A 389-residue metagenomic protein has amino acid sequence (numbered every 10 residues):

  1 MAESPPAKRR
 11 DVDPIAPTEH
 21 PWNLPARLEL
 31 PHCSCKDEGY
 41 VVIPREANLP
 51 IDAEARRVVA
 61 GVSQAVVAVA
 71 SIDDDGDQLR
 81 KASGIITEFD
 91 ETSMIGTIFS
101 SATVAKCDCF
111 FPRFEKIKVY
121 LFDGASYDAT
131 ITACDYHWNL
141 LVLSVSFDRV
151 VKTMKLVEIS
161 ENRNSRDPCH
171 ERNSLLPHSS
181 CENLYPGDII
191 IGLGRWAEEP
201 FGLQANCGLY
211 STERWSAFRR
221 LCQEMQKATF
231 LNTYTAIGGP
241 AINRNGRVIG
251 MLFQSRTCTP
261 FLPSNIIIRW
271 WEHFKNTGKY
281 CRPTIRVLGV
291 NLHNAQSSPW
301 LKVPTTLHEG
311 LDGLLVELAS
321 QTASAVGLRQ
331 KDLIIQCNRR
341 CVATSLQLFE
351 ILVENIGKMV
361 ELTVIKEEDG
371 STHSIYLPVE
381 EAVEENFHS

Functional and structural regions predicted by a protein language model:
S4-E38, V42, D52-A55, A129 (+7 more regions): C-terminal cap/linker of serine protease catalytic domains
A16-P21, P25-C35, G39-I43, S63-A65 (+5 more regions): Catalytic-histidine neighborhood of serine endopeptidases, predominantly the chymotrypsin-like S1/PA family
N48-R57, V66-S101, Y127, I237-P240: A conserved glycine-rich beta-strand in the N-terminal activation segment of trypsin-fold
D77-E91, M154-E182, G194-E199, C222-R244 (+1 more regions): Gly/Ser-rich catalytic serine loop of serine hydrolases
S83, F230-P240, H293-Q336, R340-A343: PDZ/PDZ-like domain segments forming the peptide/carboxylate-binding groove, activating on the N-terminal beta-strands
T92-A102, N245-F253, A323-L346: Conserved PDZ fold ligand-binding element
C107-D108, T130-A133, S146, K152-M225 (+3 more regions): Flexible, gly/ser-rich surface segments that form the specificity/activation loops bordering the active-site cleft
S144-V145, V151-C169, W300-K302, G310 (+1 more regions): C-terminal, low-ordered peptide segments at domain boundaries
